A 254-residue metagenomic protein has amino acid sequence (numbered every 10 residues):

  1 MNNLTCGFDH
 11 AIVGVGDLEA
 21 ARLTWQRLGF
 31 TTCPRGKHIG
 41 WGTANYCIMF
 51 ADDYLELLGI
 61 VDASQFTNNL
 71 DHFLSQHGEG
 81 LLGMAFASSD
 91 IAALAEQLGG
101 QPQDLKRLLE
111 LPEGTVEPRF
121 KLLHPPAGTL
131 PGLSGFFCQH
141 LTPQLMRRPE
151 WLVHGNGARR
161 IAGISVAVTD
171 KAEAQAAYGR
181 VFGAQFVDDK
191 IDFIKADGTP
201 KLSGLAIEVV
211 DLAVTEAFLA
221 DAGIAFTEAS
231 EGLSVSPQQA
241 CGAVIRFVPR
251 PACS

Functional and structural regions predicted by a protein language model:
M1-L4, S254: Basic/polar N-terminal segments that are highly enriched at the extreme N-terminus, encompassing both cleavable
C6-G16, Y46, A51, N69-L98 (+3 more regions): Vicinal oxygen chelate
I12, A85, L141, L145-F186: Surface-exposed interaction/gating patches
A20-H77: Glycine/small-residue-rich interface belts in oligomeric ring/scaffold proteins and their assembly partners
T24-W25, L98, A174-V181, L219: Conserved active-site tyrosine of GNAT-family acetyltransferases
Y46-C47, E56, A92-A158, Q185-K195 (+1 more regions): Vicinal oxygen chelate
S64-T67, T199, C253-S254: A short local loop/turn or secondary-structure capping micro-motif enriched for an aromatic residue
A176-A184, D188-A196, V210-A213: Long, histidine/aromatic-enriched segments associated with O2/redox biology
